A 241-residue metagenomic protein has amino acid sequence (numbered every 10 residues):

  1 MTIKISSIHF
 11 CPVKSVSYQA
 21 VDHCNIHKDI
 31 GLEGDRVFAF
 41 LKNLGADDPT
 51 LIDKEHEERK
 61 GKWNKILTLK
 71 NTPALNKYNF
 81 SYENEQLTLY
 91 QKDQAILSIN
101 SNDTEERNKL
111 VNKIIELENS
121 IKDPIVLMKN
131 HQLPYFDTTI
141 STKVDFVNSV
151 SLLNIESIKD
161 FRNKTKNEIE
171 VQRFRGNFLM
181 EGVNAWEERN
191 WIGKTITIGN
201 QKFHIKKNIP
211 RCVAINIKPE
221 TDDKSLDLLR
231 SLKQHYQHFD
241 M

Functional and structural regions predicted by a protein language model:
M1-M241: Metal-cofactor-dependent catalytic cores
